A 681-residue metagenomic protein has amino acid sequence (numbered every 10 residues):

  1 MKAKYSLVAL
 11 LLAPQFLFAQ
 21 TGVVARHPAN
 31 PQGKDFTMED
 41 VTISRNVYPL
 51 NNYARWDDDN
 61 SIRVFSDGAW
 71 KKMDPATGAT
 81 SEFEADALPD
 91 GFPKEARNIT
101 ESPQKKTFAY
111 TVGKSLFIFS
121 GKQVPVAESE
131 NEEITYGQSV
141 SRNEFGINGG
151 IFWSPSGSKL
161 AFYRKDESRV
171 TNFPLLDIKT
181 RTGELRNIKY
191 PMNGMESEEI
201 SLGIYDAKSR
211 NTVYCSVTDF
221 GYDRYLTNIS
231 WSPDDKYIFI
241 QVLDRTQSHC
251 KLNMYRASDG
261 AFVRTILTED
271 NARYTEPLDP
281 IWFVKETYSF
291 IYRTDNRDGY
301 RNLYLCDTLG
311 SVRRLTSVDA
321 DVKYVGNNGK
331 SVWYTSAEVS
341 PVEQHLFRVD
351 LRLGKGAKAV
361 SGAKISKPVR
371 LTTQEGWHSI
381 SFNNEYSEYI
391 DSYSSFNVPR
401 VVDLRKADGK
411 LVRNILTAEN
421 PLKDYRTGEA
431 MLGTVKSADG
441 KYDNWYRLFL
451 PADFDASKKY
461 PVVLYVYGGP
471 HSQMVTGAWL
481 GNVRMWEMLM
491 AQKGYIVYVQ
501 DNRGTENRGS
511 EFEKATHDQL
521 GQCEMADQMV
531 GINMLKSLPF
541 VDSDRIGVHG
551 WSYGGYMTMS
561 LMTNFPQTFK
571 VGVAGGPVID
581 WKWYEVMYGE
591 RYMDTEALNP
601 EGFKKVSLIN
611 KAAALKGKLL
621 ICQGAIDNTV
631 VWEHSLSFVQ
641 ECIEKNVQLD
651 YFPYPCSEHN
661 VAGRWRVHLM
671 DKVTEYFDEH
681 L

Functional and structural regions predicted by a protein language model:
V23-R26, N30, S44, V126-I151 (+3 more regions): Predominantly five- to eight-bladed beta-propeller fold
P28-P49, R210-V217, P368: A short helix->beta-strand "capping" segment at the edge of beta-propeller domains
P49-A54, A96-R97, S139-P155, L226-S230 (+1 more regions): Signature of short aromatic-glycine-proline-rich micro-motifs recurring in repeat-based ectodomains
N51-R55, N60, V64-K72, A79-K94 (+12 more regions): Non-catalytic accessory segments flanking enzyme active sites
D57-D58, P103-Q104, P155-S156, P233-D234 (+3 more regions): Residue-level detector of Asp-centered blade-edge/turn motifs that repeat once per structural unit in beta-propeller
R63-G68, D74, T107-S115, S120 (+14 more regions): Beta-strand C-termini and the immediately following turn/loop, strongest in propeller blades
D166, N172, K179-S311: Beta-propeller domains
N172, D235, S379-L681: Serine-hydrolase catalytic core recognition
